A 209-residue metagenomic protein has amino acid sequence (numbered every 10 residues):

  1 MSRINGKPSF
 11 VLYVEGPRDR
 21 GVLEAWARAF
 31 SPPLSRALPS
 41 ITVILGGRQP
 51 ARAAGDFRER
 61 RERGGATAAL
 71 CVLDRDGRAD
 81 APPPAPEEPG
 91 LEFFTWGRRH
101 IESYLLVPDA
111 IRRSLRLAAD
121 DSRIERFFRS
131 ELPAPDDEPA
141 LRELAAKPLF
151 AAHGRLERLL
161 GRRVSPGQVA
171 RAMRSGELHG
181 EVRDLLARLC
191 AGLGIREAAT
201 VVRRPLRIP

Functional and structural regions predicted by a protein language model:
M1-P209: Acidic, divalent-metal-binding catalytic cores of TOPRIM and closely related two-metal-ion phosphodiester/pyrophosphate
